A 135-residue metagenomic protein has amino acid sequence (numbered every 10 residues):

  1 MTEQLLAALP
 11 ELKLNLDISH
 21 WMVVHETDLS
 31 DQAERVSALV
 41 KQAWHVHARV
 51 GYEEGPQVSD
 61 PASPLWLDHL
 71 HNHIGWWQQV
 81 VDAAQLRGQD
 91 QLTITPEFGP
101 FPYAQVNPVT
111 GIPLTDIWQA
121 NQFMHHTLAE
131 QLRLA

Functional and structural regions predicted by a protein language model:
M1-L9: Short, motif-level signal for alpha-helix interfacial/capping segments enriched in acidic residues and aromatics/proline
A8-L12, M22-A135: Histidine-acidic metal/acid-base catalytic patches
D17: Active-site glycine-centered loops adjacent to acidic/histidine catalytic or metal-binding residues that shape
